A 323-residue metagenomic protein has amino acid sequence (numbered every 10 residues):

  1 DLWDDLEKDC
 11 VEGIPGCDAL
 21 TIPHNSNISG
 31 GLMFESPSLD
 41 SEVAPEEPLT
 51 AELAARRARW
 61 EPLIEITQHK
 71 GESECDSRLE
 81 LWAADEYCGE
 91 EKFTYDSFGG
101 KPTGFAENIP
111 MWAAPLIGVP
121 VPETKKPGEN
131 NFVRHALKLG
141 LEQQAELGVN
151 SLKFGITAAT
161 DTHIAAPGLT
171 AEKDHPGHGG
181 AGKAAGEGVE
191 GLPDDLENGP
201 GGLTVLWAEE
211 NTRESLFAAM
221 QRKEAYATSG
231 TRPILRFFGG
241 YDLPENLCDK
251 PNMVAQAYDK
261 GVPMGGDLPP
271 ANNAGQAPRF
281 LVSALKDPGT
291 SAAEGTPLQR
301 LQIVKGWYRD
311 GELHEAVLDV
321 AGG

Functional and structural regions predicted by a protein language model:
L2-D5: Acidic, metal/ion-coordinating pockets
D9-A19, N25-S41, L49-G323: C-terminal functional module detector
